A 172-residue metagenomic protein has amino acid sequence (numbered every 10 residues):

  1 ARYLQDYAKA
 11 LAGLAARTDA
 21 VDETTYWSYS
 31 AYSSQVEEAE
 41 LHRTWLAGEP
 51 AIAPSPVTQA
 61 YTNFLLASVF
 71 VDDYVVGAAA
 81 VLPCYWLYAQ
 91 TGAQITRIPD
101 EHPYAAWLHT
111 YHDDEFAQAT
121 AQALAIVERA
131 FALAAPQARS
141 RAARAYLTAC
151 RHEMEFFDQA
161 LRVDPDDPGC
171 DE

Functional and structural regions predicted by a protein language model:
A1-R17, E37, V76-A89, F157: Alpha-helical bundle segments that constitute or directly flank the non-heme di-iron/ferroxidase center
Y7-A8, G92-A93, A123-V127: Extended amphipathic alpha-helical scaffold segments
A10-G13, F64, A145, H152: Short, hydrophobic/aromatic alpha-helical segments in well-folded domains
L11-T18, G92-P99, A130, A134 (+1 more regions): Secondary-structure edge/capping motif, primarily at the C-terminal ends of alpha-helices and the immediately following
V21-Q118, R151: Active-site-proximal alpha-helical scaffolds that flank and shape metal-associated catalytic sites
Y104, A134-Q137, V163, G169: Polytopic alpha-helical membrane-helix bundles and their juxtamembrane interface segments in multi-pass membrane
F116-L147: Long amphipathic all-alpha helical oligomerization modules
R141-E172: Acidic, carboxylate-rich catalytic segments that either coordinate divalent cations
